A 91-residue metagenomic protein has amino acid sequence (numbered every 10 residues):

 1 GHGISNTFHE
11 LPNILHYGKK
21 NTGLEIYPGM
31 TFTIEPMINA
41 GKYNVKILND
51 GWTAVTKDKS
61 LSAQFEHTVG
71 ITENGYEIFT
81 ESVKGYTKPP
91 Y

Functional and structural regions predicted by a protein language model:
G1-I14: Short, basic/aromatic beta-hairpin or loop at an interaction surface
G18-Y91: Charged, cofactor-coupling segments
